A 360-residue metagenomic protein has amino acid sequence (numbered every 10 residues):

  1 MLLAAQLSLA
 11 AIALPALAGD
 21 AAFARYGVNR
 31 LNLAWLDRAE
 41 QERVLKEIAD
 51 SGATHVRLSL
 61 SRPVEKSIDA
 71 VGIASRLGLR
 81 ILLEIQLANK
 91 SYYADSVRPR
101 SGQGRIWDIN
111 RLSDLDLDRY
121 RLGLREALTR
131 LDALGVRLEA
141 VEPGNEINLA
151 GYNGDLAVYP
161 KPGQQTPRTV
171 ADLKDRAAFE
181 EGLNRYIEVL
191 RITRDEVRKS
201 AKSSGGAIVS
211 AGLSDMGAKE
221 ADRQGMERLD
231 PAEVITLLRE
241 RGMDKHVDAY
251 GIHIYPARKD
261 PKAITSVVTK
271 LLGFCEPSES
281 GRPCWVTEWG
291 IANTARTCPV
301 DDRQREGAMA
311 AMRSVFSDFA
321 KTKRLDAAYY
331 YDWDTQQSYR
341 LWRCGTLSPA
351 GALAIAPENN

Functional and structural regions predicted by a protein language model:
A18-T54, Y331: Boundary/entry segment of secreted carbohydrate-active catalytic domains
Y26-R30, V56-L58, I81-I85, E139-P143 (+4 more regions): Hydrophobic faces of well-ordered beta-strands that scaffold small-molecule active sites in alpha/beta enzyme cores
L31-E40, H55-D69, N89-Y93, D118 (+5 more regions): Acidic-and-aromatic substrate-binding clefts and catalytic sites of carbohydrate-active enzymes
L36-A39, Y159-A171, N293-N360: Aromatic-rich peripheral "rim/lid" segments of glycoside hydrolase catalytic domains that contact and position glycan
E84, V170, K174-E306, S338-G345 (+2 more regions): Noncatalytic carbohydrate-binding groove/subsite architecture in carbohydrate-active enzymes
N89-R121, L149-A178, T294-D301, Y339-T346: Surface-exposed, active-site-proximal loop segments in enzymatic domains
G102-P143, A171, D175-S200, E227-H246 (+1 more regions): An active-site-proximal structural segment forming one wall of the substrate-binding cleft that immediately precedes
R125-E180, V209-S214, P256, V286 (+1 more regions): Active-site groove signature of glycoside hydrolases
